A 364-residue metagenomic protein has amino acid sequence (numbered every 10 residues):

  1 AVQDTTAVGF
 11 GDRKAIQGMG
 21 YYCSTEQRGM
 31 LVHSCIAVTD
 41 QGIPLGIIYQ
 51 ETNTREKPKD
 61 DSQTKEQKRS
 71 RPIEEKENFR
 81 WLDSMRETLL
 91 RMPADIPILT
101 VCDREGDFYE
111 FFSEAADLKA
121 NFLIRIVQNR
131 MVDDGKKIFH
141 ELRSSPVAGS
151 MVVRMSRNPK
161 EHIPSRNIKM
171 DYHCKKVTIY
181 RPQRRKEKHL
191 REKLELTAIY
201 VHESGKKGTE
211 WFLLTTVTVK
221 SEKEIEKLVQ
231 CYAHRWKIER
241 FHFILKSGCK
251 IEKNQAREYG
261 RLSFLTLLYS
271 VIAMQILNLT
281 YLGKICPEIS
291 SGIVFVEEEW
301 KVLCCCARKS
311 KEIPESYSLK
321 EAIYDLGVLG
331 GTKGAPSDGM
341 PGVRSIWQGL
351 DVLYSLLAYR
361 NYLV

Functional and structural regions predicted by a protein language model:
A1-I16, S24-L31, A37-V364: Single, function-defining residue in the core of a domain
